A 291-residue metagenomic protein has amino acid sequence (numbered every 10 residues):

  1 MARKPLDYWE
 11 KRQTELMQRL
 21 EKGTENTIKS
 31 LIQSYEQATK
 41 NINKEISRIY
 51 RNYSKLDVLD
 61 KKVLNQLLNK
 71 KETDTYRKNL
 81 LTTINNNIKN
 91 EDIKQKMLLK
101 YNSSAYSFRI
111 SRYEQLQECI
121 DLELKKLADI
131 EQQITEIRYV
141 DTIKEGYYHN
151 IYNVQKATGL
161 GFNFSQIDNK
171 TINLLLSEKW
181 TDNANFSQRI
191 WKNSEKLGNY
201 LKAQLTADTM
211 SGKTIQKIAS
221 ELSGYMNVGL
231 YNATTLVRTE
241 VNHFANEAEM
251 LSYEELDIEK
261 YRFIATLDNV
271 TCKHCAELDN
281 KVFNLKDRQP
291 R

Functional and structural regions predicted by a protein language model:
M1-A219: N-terminal leader/targeting and assembly helices and adjacent pre-domain segments
G224, V228-R291: Acidic, glycine-rich two-metal-ion catalytic cores of nucleic acid-processing enzymes
